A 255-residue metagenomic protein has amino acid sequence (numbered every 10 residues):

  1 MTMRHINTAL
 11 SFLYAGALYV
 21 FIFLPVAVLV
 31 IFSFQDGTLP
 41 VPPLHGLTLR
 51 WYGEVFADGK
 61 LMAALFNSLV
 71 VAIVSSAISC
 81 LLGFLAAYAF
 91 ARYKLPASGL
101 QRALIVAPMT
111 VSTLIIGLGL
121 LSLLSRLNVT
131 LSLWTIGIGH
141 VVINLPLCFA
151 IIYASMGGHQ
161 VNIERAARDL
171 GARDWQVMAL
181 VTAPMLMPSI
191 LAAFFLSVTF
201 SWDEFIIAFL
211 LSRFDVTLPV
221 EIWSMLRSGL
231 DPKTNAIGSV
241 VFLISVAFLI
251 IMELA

Functional and structural regions predicted by a protein language model:
M1-T8, I73-I105, L118-S122, V161-N162 (+2 more regions): Transmembrane-helix boundary motif in ABC transporter permease subunits
T2-Y14, A97, Y153-R168, D174-V181 (+1 more regions): C-terminal transmembrane helix and the adjacent membrane-cytosol boundary/short C-terminal tail of inner/organellar
M3-N7, Y52-K60, W202, I207-E253: Interhelical loop and adjacent transmembrane-helix boundary motif in polytopic membrane transport permeases
L13, V30, L61-L65, L69 (+9 more regions): Hydrophobic alpha-helical elements at and bordering transmembrane segments of multi-pass membrane proteins
L13-Y14, F21-V26, V141-V142, F149-Y153 (+2 more regions): Transmembrane alpha-helices
L24-G59, L211-R213: Short membrane-interfacial helix/loop motifs at transmembrane-helix boundaries
P40, L44, L49, A97-S98 (+3 more regions): Membrane-interfacial helix termini and adjacent extracytoplasmic/periplasmic loops of multi-pass transporters
M62, F66, V70-L82, A86 (+6 more regions): Hydrophobic alpha-helical transmembrane segments of multipass integral membrane proteins, especially permease/channel
